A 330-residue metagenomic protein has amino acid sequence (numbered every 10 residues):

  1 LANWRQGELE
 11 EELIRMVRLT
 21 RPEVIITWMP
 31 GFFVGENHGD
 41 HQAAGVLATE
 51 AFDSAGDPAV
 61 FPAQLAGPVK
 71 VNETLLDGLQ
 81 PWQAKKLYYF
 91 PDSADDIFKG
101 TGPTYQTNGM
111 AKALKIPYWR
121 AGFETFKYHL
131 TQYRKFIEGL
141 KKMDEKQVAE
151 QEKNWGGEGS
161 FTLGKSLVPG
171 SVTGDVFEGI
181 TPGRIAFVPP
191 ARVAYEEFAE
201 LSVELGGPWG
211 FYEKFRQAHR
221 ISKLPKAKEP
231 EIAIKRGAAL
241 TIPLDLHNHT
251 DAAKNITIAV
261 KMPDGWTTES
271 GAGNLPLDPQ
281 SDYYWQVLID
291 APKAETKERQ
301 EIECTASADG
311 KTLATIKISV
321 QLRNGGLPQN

Functional and structural regions predicted by a protein language model:
L1-L65: Active-site beta-strand->loop->alpha-helix modules in alpha/beta enzyme cores, enriched in Gly/His/Asp(Glu)
S54-S222: The feature marks non-catalytic terminal segments
S202-P243, N274: Beta-sheet-dominated interaction scaffolds and their linkers
R236-P243, Y283-Y284, T296-I302: Short, solvent-exposed loop/turn segments enriched in Ser/Thr/Gly
D245-T250, A291-P292: Asparagine-centered strand-capping/turn motif at beta-strand->loop junctions
M262-T268: Short, solvent-exposed loop/linker segments at beta-strand-coil boundaries, enriched for Pro/Gly and Ser/Thr
P276-D278, D290-T296: Short, surface-exposed loop/turn segments at beta-strand-coil junctions that are enriched for proline with nearby
K293-P328: Terminal connector regions
